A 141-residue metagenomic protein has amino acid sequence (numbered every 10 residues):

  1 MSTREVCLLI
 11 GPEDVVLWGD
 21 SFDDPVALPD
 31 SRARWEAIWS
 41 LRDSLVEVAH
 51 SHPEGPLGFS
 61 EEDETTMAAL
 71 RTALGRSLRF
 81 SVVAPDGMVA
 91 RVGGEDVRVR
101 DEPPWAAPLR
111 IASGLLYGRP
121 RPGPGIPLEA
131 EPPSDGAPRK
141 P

Functional and structural regions predicted by a protein language model:
M1-L45, P53-P141: Conserved beta-strand-loop surface patch within small alpha/beta domains used for substrate/adaptor or ligand engagement
